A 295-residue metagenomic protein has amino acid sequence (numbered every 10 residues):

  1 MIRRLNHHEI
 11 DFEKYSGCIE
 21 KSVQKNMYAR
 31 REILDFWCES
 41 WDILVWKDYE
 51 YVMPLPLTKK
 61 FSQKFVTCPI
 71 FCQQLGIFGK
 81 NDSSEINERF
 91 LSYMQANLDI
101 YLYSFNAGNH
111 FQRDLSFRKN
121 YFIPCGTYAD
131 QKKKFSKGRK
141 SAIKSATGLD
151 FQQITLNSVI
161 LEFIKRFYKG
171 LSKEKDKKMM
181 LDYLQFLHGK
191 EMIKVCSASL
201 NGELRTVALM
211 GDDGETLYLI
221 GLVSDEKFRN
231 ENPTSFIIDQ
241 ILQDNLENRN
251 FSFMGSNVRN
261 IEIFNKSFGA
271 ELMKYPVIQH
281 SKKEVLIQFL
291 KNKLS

Functional and structural regions predicted by a protein language model:
M1, N6-K64, K169, K173-H188 (+1 more regions): N-terminal charged segments
M1-H7, H110-E174, N292: Acyltransferase donor/substrate-recognition loop-hinge adjacent to the catalytic core
G17, R31-N87, L200-E226: Conserved donor-binding loop and adjoining core beta-sheet/short helix segment in diverse acyl/aminoacyl transferases
K60-C68, E203, Q279-S295: Alpha-helical membrane-targeting segments
S84-N120: Non-catalytic accessory segments adjacent to catalytic cores
R89, M192-Q288: Aromatic (often tryptophan-rich) hydrophobic motifs at membrane interfaces
L102, Q152, N250-M254: Short catalytic-loop micro-motif centered on adjacent basic/acidic residues
I154-T206: Short, conserved active-site entrance elements at the starts or edges of catalytic domains
